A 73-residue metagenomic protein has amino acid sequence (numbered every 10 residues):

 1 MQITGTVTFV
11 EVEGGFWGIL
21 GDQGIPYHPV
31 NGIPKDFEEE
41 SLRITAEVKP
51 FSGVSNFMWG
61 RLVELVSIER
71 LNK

Functional and structural regions predicted by a protein language model:
M1, G24-P26: Short acidic/polar mixed-charge low-complexity motifs
M1-E13, A46, R70-L71: Structural detector for short beta-strands of small beta-barrel domains
I3, G15, E40-I44, W59-E64: A generic structural signal for short beta-strands and their flanking turns/coil linkers
W17-D22: Short, acidic/hydrophobic/Gly-rich beta-strand patch recurrent on exposed beta strands that often constitutes part
Q23, V48-S52, E69: Short glycine-rich, polar/acidic loop-and-turn segments at beta strand-coil junctions
P26-I33: N-terminal post-signal-peptidase region of extra-cytosolic proteins
I33-E47: Short nucleic-acid-contacting surface segments enriched for D/E, G, S/T with interspersed K/R
G53-K73: OB-fold/S1-family single-stranded nucleic acid-binding modules
